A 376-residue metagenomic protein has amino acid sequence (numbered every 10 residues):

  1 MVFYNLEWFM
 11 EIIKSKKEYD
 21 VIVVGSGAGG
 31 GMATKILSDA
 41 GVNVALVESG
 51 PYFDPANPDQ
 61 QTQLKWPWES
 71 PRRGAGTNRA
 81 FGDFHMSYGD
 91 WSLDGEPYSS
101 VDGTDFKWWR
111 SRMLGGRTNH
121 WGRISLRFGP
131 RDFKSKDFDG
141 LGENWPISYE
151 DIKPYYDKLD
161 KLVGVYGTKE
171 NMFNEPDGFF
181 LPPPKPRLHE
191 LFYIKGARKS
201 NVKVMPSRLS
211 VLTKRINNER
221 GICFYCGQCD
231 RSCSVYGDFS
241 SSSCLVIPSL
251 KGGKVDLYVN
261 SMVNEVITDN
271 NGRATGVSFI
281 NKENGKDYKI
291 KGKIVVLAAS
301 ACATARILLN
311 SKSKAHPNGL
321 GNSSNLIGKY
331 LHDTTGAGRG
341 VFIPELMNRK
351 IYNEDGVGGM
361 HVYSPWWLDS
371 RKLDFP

Functional and structural regions predicted by a protein language model:
M1-V21, D39-G41, D54, P58-L64 (+1 more regions): Extreme N-terminal leader/targeting segments of oxidoreductases
V21-L46: N-terminal Rossmann-like FAD-binding beta1-loop-alpha1 element of flavoenzymes
D39, N43, E48-P67, G252 (+3 more regions): Glycine-rich loop(s) and the adjacent beta-strand/alpha-helix scaffold that form part
P51-T77, S111-H120: Conserved N-terminal glycine-rich FAD pyrophosphate-binding loop of Rossmann-like flavoproteins
P55-D59, G122-R123, D132, K136 (+2 more regions): Short, solvent-exposed loop/turn and secondary-structure capping segments
A75-W91, Y98-T104, R112, I124-R127 (+2 more regions): Conserved redox-cofactor binding core of oxidoreductases
S92-R110, L114-R117, W121, W145-Y149 (+1 more regions): FAD cofactor-binding and catalytic pocket of flavoenzymes
N217-R220, D269-T275: A short, glycine/Asx- and small/polar-enriched loop/turn that sits immediately N-terminal to a beta-strand
